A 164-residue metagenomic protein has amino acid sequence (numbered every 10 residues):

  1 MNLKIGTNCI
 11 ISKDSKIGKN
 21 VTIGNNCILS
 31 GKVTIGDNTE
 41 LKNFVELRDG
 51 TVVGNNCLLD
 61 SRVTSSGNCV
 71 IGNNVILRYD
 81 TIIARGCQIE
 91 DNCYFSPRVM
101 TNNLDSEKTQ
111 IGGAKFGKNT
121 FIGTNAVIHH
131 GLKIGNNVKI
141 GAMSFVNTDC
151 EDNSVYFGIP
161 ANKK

Functional and structural regions predicted by a protein language model:
M1-E46, V52, N56, T101: Extended, small-residue-rich solenoid/repeat segments and analogous flexible loops that form exposed scaffolds
M1-K4, K16, N43, D60-K164: Glycine-rich hexapeptide-repeat left-handed beta-helix
